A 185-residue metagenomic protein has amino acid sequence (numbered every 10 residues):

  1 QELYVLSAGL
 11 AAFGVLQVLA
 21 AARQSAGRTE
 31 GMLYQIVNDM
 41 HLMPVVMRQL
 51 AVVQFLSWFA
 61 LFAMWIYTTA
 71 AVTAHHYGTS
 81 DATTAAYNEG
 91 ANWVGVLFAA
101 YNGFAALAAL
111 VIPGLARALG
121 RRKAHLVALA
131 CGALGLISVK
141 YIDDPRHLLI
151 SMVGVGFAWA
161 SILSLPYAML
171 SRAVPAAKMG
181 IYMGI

Functional and structural regions predicted by a protein language model:
Q1-L56, F62: Intracellular loop-helix junctions on the cytosolic face of multi-pass helical membrane proteins
E2-L6, G78-G103: Loop-to-transmembrane helix entry
A91, V174-I185: Loop-to-transmembrane helix entry/capping segments in MFS-fold secondary transporters and related SLC/MFSD carriers
L107-R121: Helix-to-loop junctions at the C-terminal end of transmembrane segments in multipass secondary transporters
A130-D143: C-terminal ends and interior cores of transmembrane alpha-helices in multi-pass membrane transporters/permeases
H147-S161: Hydrophobic core of transmembrane alpha-helices in multi-pass small-molecule transporters, especially MFS/SLC-type
S161-P175: Intracellular juxtamembrane helix-capping segments at the cytosolic ends of symmetry-related transmembrane helices
